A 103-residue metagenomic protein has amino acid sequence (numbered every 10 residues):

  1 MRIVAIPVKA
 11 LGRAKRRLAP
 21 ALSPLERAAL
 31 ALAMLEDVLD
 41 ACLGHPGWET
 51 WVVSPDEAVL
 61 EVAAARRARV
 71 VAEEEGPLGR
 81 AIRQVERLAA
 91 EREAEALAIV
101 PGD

Functional and structural regions predicted by a protein language model:
M1-L18: N-terminal nucleotide-binding beta1-loop-alpha1 segment
M1-R2, W48, E93-A96: Short coil/turn segments at beta-strand junctions that form active-site/ligand-binding loops
I3-I6, L35, E49-W51: Hydrophobic targeting segments
L18-E26: Short glycine-enriched, charge-decorated loop/helix-capping segments at active-site entrances that position
A29-W48: A short, N-terminal amphipathic alpha-helix
P46-V70: Acidic donor-binding segment of Leloir-type glycosyltransferases
V62-A98: Short phosphate-binding loop-to-helix
V100-G102: Active-site acidic Asp-centered loop
